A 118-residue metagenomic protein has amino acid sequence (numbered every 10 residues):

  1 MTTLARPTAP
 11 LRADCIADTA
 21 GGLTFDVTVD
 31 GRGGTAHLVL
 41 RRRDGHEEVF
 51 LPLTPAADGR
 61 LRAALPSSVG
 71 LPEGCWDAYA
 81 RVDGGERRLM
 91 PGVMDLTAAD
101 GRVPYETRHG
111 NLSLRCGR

Functional and structural regions predicted by a protein language model:
M1-R118: Basic, ligand-binding patches in group-transfer machinery, especially extracytoplasmic/periplasmic segments
